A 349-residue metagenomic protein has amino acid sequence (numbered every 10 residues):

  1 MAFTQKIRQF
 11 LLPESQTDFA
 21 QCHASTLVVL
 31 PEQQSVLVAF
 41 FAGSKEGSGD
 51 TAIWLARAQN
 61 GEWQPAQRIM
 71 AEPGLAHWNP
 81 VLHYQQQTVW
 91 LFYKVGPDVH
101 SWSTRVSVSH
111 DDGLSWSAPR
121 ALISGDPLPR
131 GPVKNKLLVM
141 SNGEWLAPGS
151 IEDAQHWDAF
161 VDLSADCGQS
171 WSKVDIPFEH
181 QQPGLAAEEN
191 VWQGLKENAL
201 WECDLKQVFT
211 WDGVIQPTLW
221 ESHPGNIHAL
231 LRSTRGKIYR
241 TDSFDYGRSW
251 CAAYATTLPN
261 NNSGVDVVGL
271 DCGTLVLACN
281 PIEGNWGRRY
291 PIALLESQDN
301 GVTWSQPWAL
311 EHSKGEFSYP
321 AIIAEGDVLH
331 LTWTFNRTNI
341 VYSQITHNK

Functional and structural regions predicted by a protein language model:
M1-K349: Asp-box/BNR beta-propeller blade signature and adjacent active/binding-site loops in extracellular glycan-interacting
